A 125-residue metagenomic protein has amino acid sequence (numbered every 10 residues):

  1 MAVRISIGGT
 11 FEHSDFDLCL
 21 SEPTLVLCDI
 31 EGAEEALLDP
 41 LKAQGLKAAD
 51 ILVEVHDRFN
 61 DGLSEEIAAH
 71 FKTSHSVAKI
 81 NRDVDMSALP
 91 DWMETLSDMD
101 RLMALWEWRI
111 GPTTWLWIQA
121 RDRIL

Functional and structural regions predicted by a protein language model:
M1-A2, S21, L46, K72-S74: Short, well-ordered coil/turn elements that cap or connect secondary structure elements
M1-E35: S-adenosyl-L-methionine
P23-T24, E34-I67: A short alpha/beta connector and helix-capping loop motif
L27, L52, W115-W117: Beta-strand secondary-structure signal
L38, R58-L125: Rossmann-like AdoMet/SAM-dependent catalytic core
